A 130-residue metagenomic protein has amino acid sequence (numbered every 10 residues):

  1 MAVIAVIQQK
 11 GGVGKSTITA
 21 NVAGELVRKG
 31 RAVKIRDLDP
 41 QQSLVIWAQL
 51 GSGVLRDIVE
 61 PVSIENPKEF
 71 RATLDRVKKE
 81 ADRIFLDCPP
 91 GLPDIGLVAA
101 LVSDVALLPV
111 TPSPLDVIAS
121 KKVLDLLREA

Functional and structural regions predicted by a protein language model:
A2-D37: Walker A/P-loop phosphate-binding motif and the immediately C-terminal alpha-helix
V3, V54-L55, L101-A106: Short, basic/glycine-rich phosphate-binding loops at helix/coil junctions that contact nucleotide phosphates
V3-A5, S43, L126: Residue-level recognition of specific faces of alpha-helices
A20-N21, F70-T73, P93-D94: A generic local structural motif
R28-K29, K34, K79, R83-A130: Conserved catalytic-core segment of NTP-binding enzymes
L38-D82: Nucleotide-state-sensitive switch-loop elements of NTP-binding domains
